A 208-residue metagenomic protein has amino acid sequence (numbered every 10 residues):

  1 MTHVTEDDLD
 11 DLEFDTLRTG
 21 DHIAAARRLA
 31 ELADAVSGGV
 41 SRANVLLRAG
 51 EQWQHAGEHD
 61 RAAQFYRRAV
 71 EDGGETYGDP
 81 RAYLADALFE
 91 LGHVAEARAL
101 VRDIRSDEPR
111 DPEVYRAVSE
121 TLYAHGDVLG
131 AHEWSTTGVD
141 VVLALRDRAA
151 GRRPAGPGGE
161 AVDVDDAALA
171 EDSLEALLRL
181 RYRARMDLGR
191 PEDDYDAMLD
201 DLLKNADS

Functional and structural regions predicted by a protein language model:
L9-L12, L46, R81, Y115 (+1 more regions): TPR repeat positional signature
H22-A25, H59, V94, V128 (+1 more regions): TPR-repeat structural position
L29-A30, Y66, V101, S135: Hydrophobic/aromatic packing residues within the alpha-helices of TPR/SEL1-like helical repeat arrays
V40-E113: Alpha-helical adaptor scaffolds
G74-D79, E108-R116, D140-E175: Boundary/linker segments of alpha-helical solenoid repeat arrays
S106-P109, Y123-D147: TPR/TPR-like (Sel1-like) alpha-helical repeat modules
